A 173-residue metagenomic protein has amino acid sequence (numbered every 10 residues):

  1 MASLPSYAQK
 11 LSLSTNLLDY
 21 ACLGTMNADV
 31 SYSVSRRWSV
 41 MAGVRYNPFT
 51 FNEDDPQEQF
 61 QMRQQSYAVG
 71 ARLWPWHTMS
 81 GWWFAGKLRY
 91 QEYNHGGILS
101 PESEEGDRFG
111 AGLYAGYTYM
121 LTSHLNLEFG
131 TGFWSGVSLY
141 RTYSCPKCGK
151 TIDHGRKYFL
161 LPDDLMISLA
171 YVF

Functional and structural regions predicted by a protein language model:
M1-K10, F173: Cleavable N-terminal export/targeting peptides
K10-L13, N52-D54, G96-L99, C148-H154: Extracytoplasmic loops and strand-loop junctions of Gram-negative outer membrane beta-barrel proteins
S14-D29, N47, T78: Solvent-exposed loop/turn segments connecting transmembrane beta-strands in outer-membrane beta-barrel proteins
D19, S31-V34, F159: Short secondary-structure boundary/capping segments within folded domains
Y20-C22, D54-M62, C148-Y158: Surface-exposed strand-loop-strand hairpins of Gram-negative outer-membrane beta-barrel proteins
C22, P48-F51, G136-V137: A short local loop/turn or secondary-structure capping micro-motif enriched for an aromatic residue
Y32-F129, S168-Y171: Gram-negative (and chloroplast) outer-membrane scaffold detector with strong preference for beta-barrel transmembrane
T122-F173: Predominantly the C-terminal beta-signal and adjacent terminal strand-loop region of outer-membrane beta-barrel
